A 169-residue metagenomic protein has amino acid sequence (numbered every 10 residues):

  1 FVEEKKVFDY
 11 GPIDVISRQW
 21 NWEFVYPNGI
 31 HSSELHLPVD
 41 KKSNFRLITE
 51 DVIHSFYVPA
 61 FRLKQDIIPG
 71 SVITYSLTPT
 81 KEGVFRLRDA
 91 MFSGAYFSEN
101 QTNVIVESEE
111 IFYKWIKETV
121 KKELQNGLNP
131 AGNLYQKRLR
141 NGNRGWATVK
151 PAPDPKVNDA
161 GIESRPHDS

Functional and structural regions predicted by a protein language model:
F1-S169: Non-transmembrane, membrane-proximal soluble domains of secreted or membrane proteins
